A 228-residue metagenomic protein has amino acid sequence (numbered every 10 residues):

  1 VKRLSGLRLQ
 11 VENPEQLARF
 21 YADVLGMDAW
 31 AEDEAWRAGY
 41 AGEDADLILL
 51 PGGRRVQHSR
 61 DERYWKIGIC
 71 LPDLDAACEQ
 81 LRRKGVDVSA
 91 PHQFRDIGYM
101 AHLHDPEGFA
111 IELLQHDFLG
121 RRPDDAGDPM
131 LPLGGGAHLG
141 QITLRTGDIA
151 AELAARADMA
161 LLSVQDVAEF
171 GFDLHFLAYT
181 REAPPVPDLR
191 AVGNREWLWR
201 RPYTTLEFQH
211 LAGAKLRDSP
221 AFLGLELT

Functional and structural regions predicted by a protein language model:
V1-I48, G52, L144-Y203: Core segments of cupin and vicinal oxygen chelate
R3-L7, A45, D61-I67, H138-I142 (+2 more regions): Short amphipathic alpha-helical segments
G6, C78-L144, A155-A157, L162-N194 (+3 more regions): Vicinal oxygen chelate
G39-G42, S59, H102: Short glycine-biased active-site loop of nucleotidyltransferases that positions the nucleotide triphosphate and helps
L49-R54, A126-G127, T204-A212: Short amphipathic beta-strand starts and helix->beta connectors
R54-R55, M100: Histidine-centered metal-chelating micro-motifs
S59-R60, L131: Residue-level marker of regulatory loop/turn positions in helix-turn-helix DNA-binding domains and in histidine
L71-D75: Short proline/glycine-enriched turn/loop motifs at strand-loop junctions of beta-rich domains
